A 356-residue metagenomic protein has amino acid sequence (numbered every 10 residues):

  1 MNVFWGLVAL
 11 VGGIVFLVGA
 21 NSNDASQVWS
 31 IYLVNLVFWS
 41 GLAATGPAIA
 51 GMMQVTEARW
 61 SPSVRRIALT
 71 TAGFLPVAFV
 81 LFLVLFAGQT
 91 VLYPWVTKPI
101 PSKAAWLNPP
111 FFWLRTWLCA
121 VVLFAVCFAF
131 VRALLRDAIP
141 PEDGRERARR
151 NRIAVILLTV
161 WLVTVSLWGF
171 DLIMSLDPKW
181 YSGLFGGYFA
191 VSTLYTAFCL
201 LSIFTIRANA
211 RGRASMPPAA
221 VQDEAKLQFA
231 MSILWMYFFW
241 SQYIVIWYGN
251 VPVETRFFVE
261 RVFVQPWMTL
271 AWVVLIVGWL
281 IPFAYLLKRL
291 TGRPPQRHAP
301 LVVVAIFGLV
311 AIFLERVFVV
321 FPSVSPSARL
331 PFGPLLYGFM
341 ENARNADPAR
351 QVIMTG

Functional and structural regions predicted by a protein language model:
M1-S22, W106-V274, Y285-T291: Long, contiguous internal "core" modules enriched in hydrophobic/ aromatic residues
W5-F16, A20-S22, Q27-P47: N-terminal ordered "arm"
W29, L36-I139, L157: Transmembrane-helix bundle segments that line or gate the permeation/cavity pathway in multi-pass membrane proteins
F38-T45, Y195-T196, V273-W279: Generic alpha-helical transmembrane segments
M53-V55, F204, V319-A328: A cytosolic-side transmembrane-helix exit/cap motif
A72-A87, A230-F239, V303-E315: Hydrophobic alpha-helical membrane-insertion segments
F185-F189, V253-I276, R297, A328-G356: Membrane-interface transmembrane-helix boundary segments in multi-pass integral membrane proteins
F263-S323: Extended, compositionally biased non-globular segments
